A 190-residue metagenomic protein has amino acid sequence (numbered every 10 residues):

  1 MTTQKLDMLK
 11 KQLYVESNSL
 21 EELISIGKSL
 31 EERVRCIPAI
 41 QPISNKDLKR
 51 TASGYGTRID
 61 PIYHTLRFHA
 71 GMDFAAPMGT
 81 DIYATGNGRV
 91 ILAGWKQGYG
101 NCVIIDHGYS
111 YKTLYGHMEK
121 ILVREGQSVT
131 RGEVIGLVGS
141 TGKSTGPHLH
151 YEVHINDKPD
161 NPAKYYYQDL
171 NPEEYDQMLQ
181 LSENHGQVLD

Functional and structural regions predicted by a protein language model:
M1-R50, G54: Non-catalytic extracellular/periplasmic "stalk" and linker regions immediately N-terminal to catalytic or recognition
I43-L189: Catalytic cores of peptidoglycan-degrading enzymes
